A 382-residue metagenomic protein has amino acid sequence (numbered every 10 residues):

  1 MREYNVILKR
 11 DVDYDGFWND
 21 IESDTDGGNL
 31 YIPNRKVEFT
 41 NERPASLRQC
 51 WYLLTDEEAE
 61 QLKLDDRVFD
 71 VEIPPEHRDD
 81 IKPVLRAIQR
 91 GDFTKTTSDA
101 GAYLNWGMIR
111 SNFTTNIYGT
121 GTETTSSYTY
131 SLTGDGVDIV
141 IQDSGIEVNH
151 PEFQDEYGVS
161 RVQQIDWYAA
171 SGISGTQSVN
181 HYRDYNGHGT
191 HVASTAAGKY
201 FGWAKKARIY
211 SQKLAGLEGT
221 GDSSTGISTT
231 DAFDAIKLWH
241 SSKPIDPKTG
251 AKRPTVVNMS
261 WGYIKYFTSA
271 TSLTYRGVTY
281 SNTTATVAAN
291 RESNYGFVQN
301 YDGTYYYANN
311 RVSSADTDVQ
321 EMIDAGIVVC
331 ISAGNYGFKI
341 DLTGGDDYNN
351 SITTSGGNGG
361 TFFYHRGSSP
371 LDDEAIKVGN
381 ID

Functional and structural regions predicted by a protein language model:
M1-K9: Short glycine-/aliphatic-rich beta-strand segments at the starts of folded cytosolic domains
D13-W18, A59-Q61: Short, conserved charged micro-motifs
D24, D65, P74, T195-K199 (+2 more regions): Structured segments of extracytoplasmic/periplasmic soluble domains in secreted or envelope-associated proteins
T25-R110, N380: Autoinhibitory propeptides
L53-E58, P83-I141, I173-R183, H240 (+3 more regions): N-terminal domain-start motif of subtilase-like serine proteases
T124-I165, S171-D234, D246-V256, K265-T271 (+2 more regions): Subtilisin-like serine protease catalytic core
Q212, C330-S332, V378-N380: Generic beta-sheet signal
A215-D372: Substrate-binding/access-modulating region of protease and related hydrolase catalytic domains
